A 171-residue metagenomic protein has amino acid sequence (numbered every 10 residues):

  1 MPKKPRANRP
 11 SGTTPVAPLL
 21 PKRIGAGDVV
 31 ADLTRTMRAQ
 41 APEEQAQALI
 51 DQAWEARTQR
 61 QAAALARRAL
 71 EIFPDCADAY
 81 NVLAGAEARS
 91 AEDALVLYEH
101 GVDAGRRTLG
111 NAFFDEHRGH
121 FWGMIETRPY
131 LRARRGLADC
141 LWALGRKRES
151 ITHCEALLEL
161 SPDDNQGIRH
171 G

Functional and structural regions predicted by a protein language model:
M1-H117, R134, L141-D163, H170-G171: N-terminal alpha-helical interaction modules that lie
W122-D139: Extended HEAT/HEAT-like alpha-solenoid repeat tracts in very large eukaryotic scaffold/adaptor proteins
